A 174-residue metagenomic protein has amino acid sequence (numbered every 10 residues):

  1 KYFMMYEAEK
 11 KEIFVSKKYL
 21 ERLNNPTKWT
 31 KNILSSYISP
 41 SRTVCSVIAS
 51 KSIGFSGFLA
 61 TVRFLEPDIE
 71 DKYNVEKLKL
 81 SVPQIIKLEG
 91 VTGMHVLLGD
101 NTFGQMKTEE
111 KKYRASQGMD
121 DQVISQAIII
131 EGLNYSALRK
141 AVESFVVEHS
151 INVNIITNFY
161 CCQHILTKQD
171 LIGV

Functional and structural regions predicted by a protein language model:
K1, N25-F58, P83, T92-Q122 (+1 more regions): Glycine-rich beta-strand-turn "strand-cap" elements at beta-sheet edges
K1-L20, G54-E66, N74, M106-V142 (+1 more regions): Short, well-ordered beta-strand segments in beta-rich or mixed alpha/beta enzyme and ligand-binding folds
L65-I69, D100-T102: Short acidic/polar capping segments at secondary-structure boundaries
L65-P67, E76-P83: Short, surface-exposed binding/anchoring microloops in extracellular/periplasmic proteins
